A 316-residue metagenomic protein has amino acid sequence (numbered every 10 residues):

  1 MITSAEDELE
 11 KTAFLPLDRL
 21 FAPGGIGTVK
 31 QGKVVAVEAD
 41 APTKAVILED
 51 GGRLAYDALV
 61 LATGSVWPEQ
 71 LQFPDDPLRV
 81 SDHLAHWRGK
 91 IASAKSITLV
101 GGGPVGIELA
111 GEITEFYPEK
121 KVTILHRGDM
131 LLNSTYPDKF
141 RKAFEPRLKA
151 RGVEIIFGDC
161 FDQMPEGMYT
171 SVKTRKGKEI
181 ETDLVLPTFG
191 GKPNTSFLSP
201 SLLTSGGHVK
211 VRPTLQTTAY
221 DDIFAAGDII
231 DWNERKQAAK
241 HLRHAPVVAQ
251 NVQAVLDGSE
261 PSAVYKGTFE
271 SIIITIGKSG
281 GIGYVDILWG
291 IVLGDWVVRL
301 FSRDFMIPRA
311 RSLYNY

Functional and structural regions predicted by a protein language model:
M1-D7, F73-R79, W289-I291: Short glycine-enriched, charge-decorated loop/helix-capping segments at active-site entrances that position
M1-F14, L131-R141: Conserved N-terminal glycine-rich FAD pyrophosphate-binding loop of Rossmann-like flavoproteins
R19-T98, L186: FAD-binding core/adjacent interface of flavoenzyme oxidoreductases
G24-G25, V29-G32, A36-V46, L54 (+2 more regions): A Rossmann-like FAD-binding core segment of flavoenzymes
P77-K95, E179-P246, Q250, A254: FAD-site-proximal beta/loop scaffold in flavoenzymes
S93-K120: Rossmann-like NAD(P)H-binding beta-loop-alpha module
G101-G103, G128-D129, E234: Glycine-rich Rossmann-fold phosphate-binding loop(s) that bind the pyrophosphate of adenine dinucleotide cofactors
R235, H244-Y316: C-terminal, flexible cofactor-proximal segment of oxidoreductases
